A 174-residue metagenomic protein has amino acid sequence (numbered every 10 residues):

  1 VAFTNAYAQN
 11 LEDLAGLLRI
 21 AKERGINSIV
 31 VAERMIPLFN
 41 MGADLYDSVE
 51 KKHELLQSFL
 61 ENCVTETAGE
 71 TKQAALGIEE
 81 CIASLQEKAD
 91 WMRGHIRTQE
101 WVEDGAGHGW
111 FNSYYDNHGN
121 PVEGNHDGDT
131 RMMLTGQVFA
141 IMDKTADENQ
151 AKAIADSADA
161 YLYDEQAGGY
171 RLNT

Functional and structural regions predicted by a protein language model:
V1-T174: Acidic, mature catalytic/reactive cores of soluble proteins
